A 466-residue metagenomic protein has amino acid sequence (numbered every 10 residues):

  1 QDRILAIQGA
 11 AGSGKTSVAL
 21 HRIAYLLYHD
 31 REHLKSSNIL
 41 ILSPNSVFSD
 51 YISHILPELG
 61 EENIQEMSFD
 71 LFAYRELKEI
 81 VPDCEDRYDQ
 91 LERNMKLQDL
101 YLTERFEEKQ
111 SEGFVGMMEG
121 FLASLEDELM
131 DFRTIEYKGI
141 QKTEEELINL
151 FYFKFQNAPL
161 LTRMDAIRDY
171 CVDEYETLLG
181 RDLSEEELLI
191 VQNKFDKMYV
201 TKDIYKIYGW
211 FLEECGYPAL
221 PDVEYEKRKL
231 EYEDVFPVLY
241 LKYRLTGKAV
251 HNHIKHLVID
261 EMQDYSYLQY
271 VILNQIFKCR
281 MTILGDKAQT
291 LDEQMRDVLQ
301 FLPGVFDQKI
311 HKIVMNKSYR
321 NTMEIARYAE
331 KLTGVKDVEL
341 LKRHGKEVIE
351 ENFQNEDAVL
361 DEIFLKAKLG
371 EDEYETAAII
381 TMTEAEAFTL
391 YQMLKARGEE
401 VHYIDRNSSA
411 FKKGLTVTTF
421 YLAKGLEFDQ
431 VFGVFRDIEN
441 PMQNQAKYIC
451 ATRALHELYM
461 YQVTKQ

Functional and structural regions predicted by a protein language model:
D2-L5: Pre-Walker A (Motif I) flank of P-loop NTPase domains
I7-G9: Hydrophobic anchor at the beta1->P-loop junction of P-loop NTPases
S13-T16: Walker A/P-loop
V18, R22: Hydrophobic positions on the alpha1 helix immediately C-terminal to the Walker A/P-loop
L27-L257, D264-I272, R280, A288: Alpha-helical nucleic-acid-binding subdomain of P-loop helicases immediately C-terminal to the Walker A/P-loop
E32-H33, S37, S46-E62, M67-Y74 (+3 more regions): Conserved helicase motor core of SF1/SF2 NTP-dependent helicases
